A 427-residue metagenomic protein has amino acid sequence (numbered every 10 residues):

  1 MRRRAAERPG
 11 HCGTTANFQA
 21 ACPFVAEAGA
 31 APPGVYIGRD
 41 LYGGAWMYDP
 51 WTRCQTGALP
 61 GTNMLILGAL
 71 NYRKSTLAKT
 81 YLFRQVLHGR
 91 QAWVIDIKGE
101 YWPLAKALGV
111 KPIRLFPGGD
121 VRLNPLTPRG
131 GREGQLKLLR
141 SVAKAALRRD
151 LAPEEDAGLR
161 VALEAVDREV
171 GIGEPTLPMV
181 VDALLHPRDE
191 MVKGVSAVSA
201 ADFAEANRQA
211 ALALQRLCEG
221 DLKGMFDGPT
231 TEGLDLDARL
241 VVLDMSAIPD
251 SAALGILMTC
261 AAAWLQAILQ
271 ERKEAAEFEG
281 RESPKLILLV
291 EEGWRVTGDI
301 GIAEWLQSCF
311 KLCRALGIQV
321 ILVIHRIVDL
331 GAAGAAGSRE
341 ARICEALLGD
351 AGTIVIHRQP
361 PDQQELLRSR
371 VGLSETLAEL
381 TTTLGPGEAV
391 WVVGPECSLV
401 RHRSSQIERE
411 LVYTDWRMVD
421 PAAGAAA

Functional and structural regions predicted by a protein language model:
M1-L65, I407-R409, T414, M418-A427: Basic- and hydrophobic-enriched, low-structure N-terminal and domain-boundary segments that flank ATP-binding catalytic
Q19, P23-Y42, K106-G109, N124-I318 (+2 more regions): P-loop NTPase motor domains
G34-P117: Glycine-rich phosphate-binding loop of nucleotide-binding enzymes
Y36, M47, L65, W93-V94 (+7 more regions): Structured core elements
W46-D49, M225, A335-S338: Short gly/ser/thr-rich secondary-structure transition/capping motifs
T52, L59-Y72, A78-L82, I95 (+3 more regions): Conserved P-loop NTPase motor cores
V121-T127, L366-L367: Short, charged, surface-exposed secondary-structure boundary motifs
Q135-M179, A335-A427: P-loop NTPase motor core of the ASCE superfamily
